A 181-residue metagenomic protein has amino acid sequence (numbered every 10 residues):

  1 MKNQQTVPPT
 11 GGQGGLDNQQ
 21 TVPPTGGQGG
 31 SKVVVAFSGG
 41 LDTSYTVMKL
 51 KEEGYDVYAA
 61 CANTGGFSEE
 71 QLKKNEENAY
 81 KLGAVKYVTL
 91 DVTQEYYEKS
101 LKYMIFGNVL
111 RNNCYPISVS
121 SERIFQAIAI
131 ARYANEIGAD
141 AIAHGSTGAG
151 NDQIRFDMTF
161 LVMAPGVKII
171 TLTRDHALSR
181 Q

Functional and structural regions predicted by a protein language model:
M1-P9, Q13, P23-P24: Intrinsically disordered, low-complexity proline-rich tandem-repeat tracts
K2, T21, T25-Q181: ATP-dependent adenylation/nucleotidyltransferase module used to activate substrates
P8, L16, L178-Q181: Short, intrinsically disordered, charge-balanced linker/junction segments flanking boundaries in proteins
Q13-G14, S38: Short linear motifs centered on Gly/Pro in flexible linkers and helix caps
